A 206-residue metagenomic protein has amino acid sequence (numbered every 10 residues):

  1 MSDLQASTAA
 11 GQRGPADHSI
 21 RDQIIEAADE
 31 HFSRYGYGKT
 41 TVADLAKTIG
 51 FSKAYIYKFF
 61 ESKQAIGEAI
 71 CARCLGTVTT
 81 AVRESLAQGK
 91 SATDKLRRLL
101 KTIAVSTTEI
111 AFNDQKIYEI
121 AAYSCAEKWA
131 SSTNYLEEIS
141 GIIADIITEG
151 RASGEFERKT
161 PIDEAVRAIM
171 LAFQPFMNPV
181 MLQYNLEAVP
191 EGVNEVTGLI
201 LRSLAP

Functional and structural regions predicted by a protein language model:
M1-S19: N-terminal intrinsically disordered/low-complexity leader segments
D3, V105-E109, S140, A144-D145 (+3 more regions): Amphipathic C-terminal alpha-helical segment
Q23, A27, H31-A65, A69: Helix-turn-helix
R34-G38, Q88-G89, I110, S153: Short coil/turn segments at alpha/beta junctions that flank glycine-rich nucleotide-binding fingerprints
A69, R73, V82-E109, I162 (+1 more regions): Hydrophobic alpha-helical connector segments
G76-T79, A126-S153, D163-R167, E191: Amphipathic alpha-helical packing segments from all-alpha helical-bundle domains
S85, D114-A121, V180-Q183: Secondary-structure edge/capping motif, primarily at the C-terminal ends of alpha-helices and the immediately following
T102-A144: Short secondary-structure transition hinges
